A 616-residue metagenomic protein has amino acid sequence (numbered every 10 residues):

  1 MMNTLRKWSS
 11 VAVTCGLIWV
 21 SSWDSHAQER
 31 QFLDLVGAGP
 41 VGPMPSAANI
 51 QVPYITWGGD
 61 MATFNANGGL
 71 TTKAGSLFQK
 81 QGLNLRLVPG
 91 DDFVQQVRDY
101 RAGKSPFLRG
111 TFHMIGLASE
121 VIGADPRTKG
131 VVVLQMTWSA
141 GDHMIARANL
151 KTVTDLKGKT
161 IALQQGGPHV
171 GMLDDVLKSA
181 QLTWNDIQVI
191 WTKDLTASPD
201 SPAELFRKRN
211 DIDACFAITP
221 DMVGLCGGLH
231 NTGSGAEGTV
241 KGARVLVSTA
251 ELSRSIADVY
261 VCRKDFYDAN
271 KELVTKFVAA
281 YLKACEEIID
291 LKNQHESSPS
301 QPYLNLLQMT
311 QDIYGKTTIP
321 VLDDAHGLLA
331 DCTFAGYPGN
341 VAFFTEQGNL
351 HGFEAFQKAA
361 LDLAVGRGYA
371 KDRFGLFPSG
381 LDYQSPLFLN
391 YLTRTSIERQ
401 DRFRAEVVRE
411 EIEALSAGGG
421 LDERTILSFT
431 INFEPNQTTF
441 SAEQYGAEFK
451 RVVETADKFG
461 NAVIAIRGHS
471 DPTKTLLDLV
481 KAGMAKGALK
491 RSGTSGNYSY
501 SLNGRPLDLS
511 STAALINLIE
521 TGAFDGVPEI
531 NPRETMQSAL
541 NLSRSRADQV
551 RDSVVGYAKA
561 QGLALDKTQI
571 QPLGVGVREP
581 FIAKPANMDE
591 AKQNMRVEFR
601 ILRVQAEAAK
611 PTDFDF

Functional and structural regions predicted by a protein language model:
R6-S10, L17, S21-R101, A330-E423: N-terminal hydrophobic or amphipathic helices and topogenic motifs
Q28-L205, D213-P220, A243-S248: Short, glycine-/small- and polar/acidic-enriched structural segments that line small-molecule recognition paths
M61, V94, R98, A102 (+16 more regions): Solvent-exposed, polar/charged alpha-helical surfaces in well-ordered, non-transmembrane soluble domains, broadly
N65-G68, T72, R101-S105, E120 (+11 more regions): Sec-exported extracytoplasmic/periplasmic mature domains
F112-M114, G123, D186-I313: Pocket-lining segment of extracytoplasmic ligand-binding domains
D268-K371: Secondary-structure end/capping motifs
L381-R467, T473-V527, M588, L602-F616: Periplasmic peptidoglycan-binding/tethering modules of Gram-negative envelope proteins
D471-L477, G522-T535, A560-E598: A short, conserved strand-capping beta-turn/loop at the end of a beta strand
